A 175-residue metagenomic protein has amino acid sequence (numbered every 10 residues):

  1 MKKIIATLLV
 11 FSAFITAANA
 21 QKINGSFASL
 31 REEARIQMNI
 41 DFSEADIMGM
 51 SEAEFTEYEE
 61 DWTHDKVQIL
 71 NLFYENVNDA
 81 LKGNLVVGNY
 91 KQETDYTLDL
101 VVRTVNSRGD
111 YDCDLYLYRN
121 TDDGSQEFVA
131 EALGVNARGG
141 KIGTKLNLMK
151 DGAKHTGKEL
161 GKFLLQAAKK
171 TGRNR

Functional and structural regions predicted by a protein language model:
M1-G25: Bacterial Sec-dependent N-terminal signal peptides
N19-N71, L165-R175: A structural "domain/chain start" motif
K22-A28, D122-R175: C-terminal/domain-edge helix-coil "capping" segments
K22-N24, L81-V86: N-terminal post-signal-peptidase region of extra-cytosolic proteins
E33-F42, L85-L115: A short, hydrophobic beta-strand-centered structural micro-motif
F73, G83-G88, A168: Juxtamembrane/disordered regions of integral membrane proteins
L98-V101, D112-D123, F128, L133-G134: Mature extracytoplasmic/lumenal regions of exported proteins
